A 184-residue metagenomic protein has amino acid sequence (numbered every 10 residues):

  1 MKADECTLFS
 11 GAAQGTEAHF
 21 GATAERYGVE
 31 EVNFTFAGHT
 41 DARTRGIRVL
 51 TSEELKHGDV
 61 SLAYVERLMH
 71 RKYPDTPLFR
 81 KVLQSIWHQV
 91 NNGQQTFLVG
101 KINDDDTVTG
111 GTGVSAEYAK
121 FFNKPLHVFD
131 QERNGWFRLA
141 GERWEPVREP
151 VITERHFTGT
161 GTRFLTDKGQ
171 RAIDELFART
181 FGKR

Functional and structural regions predicted by a protein language model:
K2-K183: Acidic/glycine-enriched connector segments
